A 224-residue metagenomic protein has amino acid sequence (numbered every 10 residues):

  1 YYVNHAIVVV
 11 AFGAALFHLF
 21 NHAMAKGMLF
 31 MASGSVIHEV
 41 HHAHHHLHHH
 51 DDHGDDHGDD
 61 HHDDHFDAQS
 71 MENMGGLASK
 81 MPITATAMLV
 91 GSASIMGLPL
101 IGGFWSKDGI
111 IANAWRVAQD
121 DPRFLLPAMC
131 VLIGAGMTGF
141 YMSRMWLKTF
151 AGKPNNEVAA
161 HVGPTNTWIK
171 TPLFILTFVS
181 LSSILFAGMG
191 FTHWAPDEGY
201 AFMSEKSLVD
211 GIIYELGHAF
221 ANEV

Functional and structural regions predicted by a protein language model:
Y1-M71: Alpha-helical multi-pass transmembrane bundles of energy-transducing inner-membrane proteins
Y1-N4, I95-W115, S183-G188: C-terminal ends of transmembrane alpha-helices and the immediately adjacent extracellular/lumenal or cytosolic loop
A6, G109-V117, G190-V224: Membrane-interfacial helical/loop segments at transmembrane boundaries in membrane proteins
H22, M74, G103, W146 (+1 more regions): Divalent metal-coordination and catalytic microenvironments
K26, F30, F124-V162, G188 (+1 more regions): Predominantly late transmembrane helices and immediately cytosolic-facing juxtamembrane segments
G34-H38, P99, K107, A187-D197: Juxtamembrane/transmembrane-helix interface segments of polytopic membrane transporters
G34-H41, A112, S143-L147, A151: Membrane-water interface at transmembrane helix exits
V40-G102, V117, F124-G134, E157-S182: Interfacial and helix-entry/exit segments of alpha-helical transmembrane bundles in multi-pass inner-membrane proteins
